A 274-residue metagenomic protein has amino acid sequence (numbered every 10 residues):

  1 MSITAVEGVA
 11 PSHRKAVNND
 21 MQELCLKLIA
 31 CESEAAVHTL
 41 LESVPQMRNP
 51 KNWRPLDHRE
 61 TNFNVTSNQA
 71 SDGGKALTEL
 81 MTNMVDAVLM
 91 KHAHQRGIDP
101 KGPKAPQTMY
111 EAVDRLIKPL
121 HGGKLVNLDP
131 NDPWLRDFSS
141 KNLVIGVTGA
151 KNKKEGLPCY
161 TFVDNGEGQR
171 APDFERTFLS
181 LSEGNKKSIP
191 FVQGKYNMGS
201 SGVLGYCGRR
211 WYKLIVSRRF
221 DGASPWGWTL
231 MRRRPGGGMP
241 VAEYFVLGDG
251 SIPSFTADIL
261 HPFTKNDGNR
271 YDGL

Functional and structural regions predicted by a protein language model:
M1-E155, P172-L179: Bergerat-fold GHKL ATPase/HATPase_c domain
P55-F63, E183-N185, Y196, F255: Short linear interaction motifs
M84, V88, H92, S182-K186 (+1 more regions): Conserved NTP-handling cores and scaffolds of large molecular machines
I98-A105, E183, K195-G199, S224: Short, surface-exposed, charged/polar-biased interaction segments
C159, R176, I189-L274: GHKL-type ATPase core
D164: Acidic ATP/Mg2+-coordinating residue in the GHKL
E167-G168: Glycine-rich G1-box
